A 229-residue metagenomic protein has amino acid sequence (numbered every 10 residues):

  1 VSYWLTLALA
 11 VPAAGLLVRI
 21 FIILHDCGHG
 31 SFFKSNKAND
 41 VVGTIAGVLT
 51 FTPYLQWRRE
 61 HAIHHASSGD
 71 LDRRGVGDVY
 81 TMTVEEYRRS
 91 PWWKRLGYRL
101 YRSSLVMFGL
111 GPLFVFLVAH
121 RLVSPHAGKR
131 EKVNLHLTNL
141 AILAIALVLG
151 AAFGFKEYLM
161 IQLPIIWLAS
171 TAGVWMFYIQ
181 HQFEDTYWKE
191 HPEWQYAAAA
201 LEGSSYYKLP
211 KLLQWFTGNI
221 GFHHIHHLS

Functional and structural regions predicted by a protein language model:
V1-G15, I23, V48-L163, T171: Non-catalytic, topology-defining segments of multipass membrane proteins
V18: Active-site beta->alpha N-cap acidic-glycine motif
I22-H29, W57-G69, M176-D185, N219-S229: Histidine-centered catalytic micro-motifs
F32-K34, R88-R89, Y206-L209: Helix-boundary and loop/linker segments of multi-pass membrane transporters
K34-V48, V76-D78: Post-HEXXH active-site segment of zinc metalloproteases
L105-L110, K211, W215, I220: Long helical/loop segments within the catalytic core of UDP-sugar-dependent glycosyltransferases, especially the large
S170, V174-L212: Membrane-interfacial segments at transmembrane helix termini in multi-pass membrane proteins
